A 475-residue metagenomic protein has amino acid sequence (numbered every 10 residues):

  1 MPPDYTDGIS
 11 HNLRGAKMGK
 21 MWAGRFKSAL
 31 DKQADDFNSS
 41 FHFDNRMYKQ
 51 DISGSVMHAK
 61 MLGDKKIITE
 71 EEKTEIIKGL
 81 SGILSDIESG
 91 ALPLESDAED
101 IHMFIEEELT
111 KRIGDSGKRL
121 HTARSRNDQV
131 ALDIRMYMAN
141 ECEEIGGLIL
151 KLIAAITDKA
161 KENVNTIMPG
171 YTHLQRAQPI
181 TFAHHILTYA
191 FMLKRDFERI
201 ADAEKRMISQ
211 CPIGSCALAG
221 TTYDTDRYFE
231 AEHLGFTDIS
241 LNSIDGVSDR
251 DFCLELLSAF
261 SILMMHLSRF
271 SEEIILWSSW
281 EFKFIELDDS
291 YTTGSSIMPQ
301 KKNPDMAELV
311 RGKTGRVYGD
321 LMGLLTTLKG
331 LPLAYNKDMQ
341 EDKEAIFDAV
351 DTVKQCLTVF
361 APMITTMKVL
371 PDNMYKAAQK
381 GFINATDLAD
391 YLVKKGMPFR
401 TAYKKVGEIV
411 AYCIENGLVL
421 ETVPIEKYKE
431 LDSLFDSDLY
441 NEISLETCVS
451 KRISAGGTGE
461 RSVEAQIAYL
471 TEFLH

Functional and structural regions predicted by a protein language model:
Y5-K17: Short, Lys/Arg-enriched N-terminal segments with co-localized hydrophobic residues within the first ~10-30 amino acids
R14, M18-G54, D115-S116, M298-H475: Glycine-rich cofactor/substrate-binding loops
R14-Q210, S215-C216, G220, T225-F229 (+5 more regions): A helix-coil-helix interface module used to build multimeric assemblies and to scaffold catalytic/cofactor sites
H58, G79, I83-D86, E108 (+17 more regions): Generic, well-ordered alpha-helical scaffold segments in large soluble proteins
I67-I68, L92, K283, P398 (+1 more regions): Conserved hydrophobic residue
I134-R135, A139-C142, G146, K161 (+6 more regions): Charged, flexible cofactor/metal-binding loops and thiol motifs
